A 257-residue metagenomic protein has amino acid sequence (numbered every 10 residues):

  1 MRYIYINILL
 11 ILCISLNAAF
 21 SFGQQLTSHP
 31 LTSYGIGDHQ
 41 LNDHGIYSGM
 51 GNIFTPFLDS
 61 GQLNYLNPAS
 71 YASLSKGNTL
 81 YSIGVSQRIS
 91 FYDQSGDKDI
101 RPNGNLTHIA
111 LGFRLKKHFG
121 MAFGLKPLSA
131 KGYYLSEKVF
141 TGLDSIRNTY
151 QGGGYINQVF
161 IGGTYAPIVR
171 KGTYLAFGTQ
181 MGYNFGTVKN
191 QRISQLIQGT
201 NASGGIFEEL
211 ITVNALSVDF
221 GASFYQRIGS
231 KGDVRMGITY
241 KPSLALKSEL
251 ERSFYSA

Functional and structural regions predicted by a protein language model:
M1-S28, F123: Bacterial Sec-dependent N-terminal signal peptides
R2-I4, S33, N64, T173: Intrinsically disordered, low-complexity N-terminal regions enriched in serine/proline/glycine with scattered basic
I8, C13, T55-Y65, I156-Q158: Short coil-to-helix leader/linker segments, especially the first N-terminal amphipathic alpha-helix with its helix
L9, L16, D43, L74-K76 (+1 more regions): A generic structural signal for short, non-catalytic loop/turn and secondary-structure boundary residues
F22-G51, F57, A110, R114-A257: Outer-membrane beta-barrel porins/channels
F57-S136: Outer-membrane beta-barrel translocator/receptor signature
